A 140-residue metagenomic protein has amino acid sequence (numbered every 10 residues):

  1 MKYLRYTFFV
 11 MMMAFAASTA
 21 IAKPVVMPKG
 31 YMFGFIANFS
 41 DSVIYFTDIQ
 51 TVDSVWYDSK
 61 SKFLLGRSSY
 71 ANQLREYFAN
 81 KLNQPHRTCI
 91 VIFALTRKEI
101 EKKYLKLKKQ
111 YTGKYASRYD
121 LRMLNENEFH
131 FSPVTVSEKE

Functional and structural regions predicted by a protein language model:
M1-V25: Bacterial Sec-dependent N-terminal signal peptides
K2-Y3, Y57-K62, T88-I90: A generic short-segment signal for beta-strand/edge and adjacent turn/coil regions
T7-V10, E99, N127: A generic structural micro-environment signature that highlights single residues at secondary-structure boundaries
A22-A71: N-terminal secretory signal peptides
N38, R97, L124-E126: Generic structural motif
G66-Q110: Mid-chain, structured segments of secreted extracytoplasmic proteins
Q110-E140: C-terminal partner/receptor-binding element of secreted or periplasmic proteins
